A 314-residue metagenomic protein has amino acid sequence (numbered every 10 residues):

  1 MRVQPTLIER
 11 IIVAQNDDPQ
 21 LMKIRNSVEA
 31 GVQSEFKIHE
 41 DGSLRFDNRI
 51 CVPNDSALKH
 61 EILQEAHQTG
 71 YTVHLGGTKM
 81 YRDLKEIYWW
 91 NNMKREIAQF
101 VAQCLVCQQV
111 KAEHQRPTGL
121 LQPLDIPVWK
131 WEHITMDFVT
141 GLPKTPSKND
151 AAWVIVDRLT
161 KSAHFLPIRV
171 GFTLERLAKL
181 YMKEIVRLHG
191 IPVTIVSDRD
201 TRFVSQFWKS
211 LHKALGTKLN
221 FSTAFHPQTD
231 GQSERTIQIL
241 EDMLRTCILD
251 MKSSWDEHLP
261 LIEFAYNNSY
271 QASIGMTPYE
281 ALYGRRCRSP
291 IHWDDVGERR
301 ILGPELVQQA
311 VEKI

Functional and structural regions predicted by a protein language model:
M1-I314: Integrase module of LTR retroelements
